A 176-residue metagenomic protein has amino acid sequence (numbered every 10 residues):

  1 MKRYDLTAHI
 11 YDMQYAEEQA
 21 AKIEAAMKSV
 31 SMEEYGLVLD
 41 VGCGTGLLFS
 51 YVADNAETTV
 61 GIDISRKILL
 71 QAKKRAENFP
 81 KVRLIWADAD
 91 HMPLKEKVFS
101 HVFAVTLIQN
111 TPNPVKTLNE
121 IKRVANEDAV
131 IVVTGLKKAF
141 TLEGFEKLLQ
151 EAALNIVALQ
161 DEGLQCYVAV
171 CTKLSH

Functional and structural regions predicted by a protein language model:
M1-E33, L47, A139, Q165: Conserved class I S-adenosyl-L-methionine
L39, T45-H91: Class I SAM-dependent methyltransferase SAM/SAH-binding core
D90-V102: A short acidic, Gly/Pro-enriched loop at the edge of an enzyme's catalytic core that lines a small-molecule cofactor
H101-N113: A short SAM/SAH-binding and catalytic strip from SAM-dependent methyltransferases
V115-E127: A short glycine-rich, Lys/Arg-flanked "PGG" loop and its adjoining helix->strand segment in the class I
D128-G135: Conserved beta-strand signature within the Rossmann-like core of class I S-adenosyl-L-methionine
F140-A152, Y167: Short alpha-helix
D161-H176: Core SAM-dependent methyltransferase catalytic element
